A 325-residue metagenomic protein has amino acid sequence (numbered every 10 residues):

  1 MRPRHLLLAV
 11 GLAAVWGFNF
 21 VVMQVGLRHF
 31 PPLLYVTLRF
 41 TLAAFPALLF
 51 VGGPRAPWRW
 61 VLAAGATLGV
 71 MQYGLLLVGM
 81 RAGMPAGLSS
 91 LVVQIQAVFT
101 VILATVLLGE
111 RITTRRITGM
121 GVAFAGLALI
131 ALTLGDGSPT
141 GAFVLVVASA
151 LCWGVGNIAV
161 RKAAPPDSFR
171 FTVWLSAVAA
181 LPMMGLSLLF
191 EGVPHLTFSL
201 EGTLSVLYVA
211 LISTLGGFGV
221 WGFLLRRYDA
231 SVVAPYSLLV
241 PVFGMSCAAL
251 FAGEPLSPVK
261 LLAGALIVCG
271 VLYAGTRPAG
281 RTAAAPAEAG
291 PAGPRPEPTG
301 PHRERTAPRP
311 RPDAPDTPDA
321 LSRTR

Functional and structural regions predicted by a protein language model:
M1-L6, R28-L33, T37, G53-R59 (+3 more regions): Juxtamembrane helix-entry segments on the extracytoplasmic side of multipass membrane proteins
V10-F18, V22, L62-A82, I102-L103 (+5 more regions): Hydrophobic alpha-helical transmembrane segments of multi-pass membrane transport proteins, especially secondary
G26, Y35, G79, V106-L108 (+6 more regions): Hydrophobic/aromatic residues within transmembrane alpha-helices of multi-pass small-molecule transporters
L34-L38, W60, L88-L91, T114-I117 (+4 more regions): Signature of the 12-TM Major Facilitator Superfamily
V36-F40, L132-T133, G202-L204, L238-R325: C-terminal-most transmembrane helix of multi-pass membrane proteins
T41, A47, L103, I112-L132 (+5 more regions): Hydrophobic transmembrane alpha-helices of multi-pass small-molecule transport proteins
A43-A47, T100-V101, V106, G137-G192 (+8 more regions): Transmembrane alpha-helical segments that form core, pore/gating elements of small-molecule transporters/exporters
P57-T67, I112-F124, A142-F143, P166-S176 (+1 more regions): Cytoplasmic-side transmembrane-helix entry/capping segments in multi-pass membrane proteins
